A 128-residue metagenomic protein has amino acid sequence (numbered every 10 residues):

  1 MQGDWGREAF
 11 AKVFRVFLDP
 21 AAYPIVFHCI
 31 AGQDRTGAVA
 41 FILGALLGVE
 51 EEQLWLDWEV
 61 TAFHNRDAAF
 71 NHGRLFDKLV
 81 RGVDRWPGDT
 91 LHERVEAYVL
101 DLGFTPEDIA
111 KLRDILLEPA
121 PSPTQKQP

Functional and structural regions predicted by a protein language model:
M1-V26, A38-P128: Cys-dependent protein tyrosine phosphatase-like superfamily
I30-A31, R35-T36: Ser/Thr-glycine-rich phosphate-binding loops at phosphate-binding pockets of nucleotides, nucleotide cofactors
